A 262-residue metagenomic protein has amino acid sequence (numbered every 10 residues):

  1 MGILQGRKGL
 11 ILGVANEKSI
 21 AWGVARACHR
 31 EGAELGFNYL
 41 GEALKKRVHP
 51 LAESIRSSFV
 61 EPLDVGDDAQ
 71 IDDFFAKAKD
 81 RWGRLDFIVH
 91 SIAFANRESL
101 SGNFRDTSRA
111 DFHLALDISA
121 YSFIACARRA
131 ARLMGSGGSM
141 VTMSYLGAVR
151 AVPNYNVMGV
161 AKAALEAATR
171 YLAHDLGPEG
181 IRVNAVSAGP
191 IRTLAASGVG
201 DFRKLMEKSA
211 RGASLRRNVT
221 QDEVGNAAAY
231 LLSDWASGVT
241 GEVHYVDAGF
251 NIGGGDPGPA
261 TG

Functional and structural regions predicted by a protein language model:
G2-F37: Canonical Rossmann dinucleotide-binding motif of NAD(H)/NADP(H)-dependent dehydrogenases/reductases, specifically
I11, V89, V141, V183-V186 (+3 more regions): Hydrophobic structural elements of the Rossmann-like NAD(P)H-binding subdomain that define the short-chain
G13-I20, A93-I124, R128, R132 (+3 more regions): Catalytic loop of short-chain dehydrogenase/reductase
H29, G83, M134-G135, H174-E179 (+3 more regions): A short hydrophobic alpha-helix cap/turn motif
H49, P178, A188-A213, G253-G262: A glycine/serine/threonine-rich, flexible loop-to-helix segment that serves as the NAD(P) cofactor-binding "lid"
A52, E61-D72, A76-R81, H90-H113 (+4 more regions): Conserved mid-core segment of classical short-chain dehydrogenase/reductases
F75, A127, T169-R170, G225-A228 (+1 more regions): Short-chain dehydrogenase/reductase
Y121, A185, K204-V239, H244-A248: C-terminal helical subdomain
